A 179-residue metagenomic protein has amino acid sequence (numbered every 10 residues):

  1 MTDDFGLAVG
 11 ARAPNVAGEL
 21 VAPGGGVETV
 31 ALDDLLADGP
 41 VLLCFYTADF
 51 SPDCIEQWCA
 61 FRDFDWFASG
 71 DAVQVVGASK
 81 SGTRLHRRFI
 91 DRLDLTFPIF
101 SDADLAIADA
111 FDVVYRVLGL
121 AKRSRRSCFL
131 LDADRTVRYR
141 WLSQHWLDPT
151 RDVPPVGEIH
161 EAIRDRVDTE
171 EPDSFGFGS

Functional and structural regions predicted by a protein language model:
M1-S179: Chalcogenol-based redox active-site neighborhoods
